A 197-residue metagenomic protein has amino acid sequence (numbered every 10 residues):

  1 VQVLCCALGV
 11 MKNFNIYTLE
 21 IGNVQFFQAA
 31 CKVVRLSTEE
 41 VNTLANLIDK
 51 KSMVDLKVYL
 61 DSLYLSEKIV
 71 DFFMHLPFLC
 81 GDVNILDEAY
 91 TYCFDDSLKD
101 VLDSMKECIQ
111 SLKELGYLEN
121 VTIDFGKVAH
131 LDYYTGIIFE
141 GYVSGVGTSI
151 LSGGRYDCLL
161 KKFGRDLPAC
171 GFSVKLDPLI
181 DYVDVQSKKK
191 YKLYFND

Functional and structural regions predicted by a protein language model:
V1-N46: Gly/lys/ser-thr-rich phosphate-binding loops in alpha/beta enzymes that coordinate phosphoanhydride or phosphate groups
V1-Y17, V58-D197: Positively charged, Gly/Ser-enriched RNA/tRNA-binding surfaces
N23, K51-S52, D82: Short, solvent-exposed helix-helix connector turns and helix-capping sites enriched in acidic/polar residues
A30, K50, L179: Short Asp/Glu-rich motifs
R35-V58, L65, Y117, V143: Acidic, His- and aromatic-enriched active-site or binding-groove loops in soluble protein domains that engage sugars
